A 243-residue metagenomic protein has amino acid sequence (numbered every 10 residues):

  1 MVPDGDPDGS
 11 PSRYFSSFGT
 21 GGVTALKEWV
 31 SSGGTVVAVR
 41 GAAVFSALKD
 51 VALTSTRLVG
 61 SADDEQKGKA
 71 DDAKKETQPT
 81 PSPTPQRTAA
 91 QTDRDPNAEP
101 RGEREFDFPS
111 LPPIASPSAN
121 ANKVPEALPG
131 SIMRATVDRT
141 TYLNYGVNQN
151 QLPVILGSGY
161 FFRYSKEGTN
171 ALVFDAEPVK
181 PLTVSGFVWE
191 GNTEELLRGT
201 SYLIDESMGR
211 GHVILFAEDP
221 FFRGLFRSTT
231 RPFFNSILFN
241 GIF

Functional and structural regions predicted by a protein language model:
M1, D6-D8, A42-F45, V59-A62 (+4 more regions): Solvent-exposed loop/turn segments at secondary-structure junctions within structured extracellular/periplasmic domains
M1-S46, R210, F216, S236: Short alpha-beta junction capping motif
S17, T92-T136: Intrinsically disordered, low-complexity acidic Ser/Thr-rich regulatory segments
A25-A70, G102-F106, A115, N122: Cysteine-nucleophile active-site neighborhood
V36, I132-R134, A171, V213-L215: Conserved beta-strand scaffold positions in the cores of enzyme catalytic domains, especially in NTP/NDP-utilizing
R57, G168-L172: General marker for long, soluble alpha-helical cores
K75-Q91, D95-A98, A121, T140-Y142 (+3 more regions): Extracellular ligand-binding/catalytic regions of CAZymes and related secreted enzymes and adhesion modules
G157-G159: Intrinsically disordered, low-complexity serine/proline/glycine/threonine-rich regulatory regions
